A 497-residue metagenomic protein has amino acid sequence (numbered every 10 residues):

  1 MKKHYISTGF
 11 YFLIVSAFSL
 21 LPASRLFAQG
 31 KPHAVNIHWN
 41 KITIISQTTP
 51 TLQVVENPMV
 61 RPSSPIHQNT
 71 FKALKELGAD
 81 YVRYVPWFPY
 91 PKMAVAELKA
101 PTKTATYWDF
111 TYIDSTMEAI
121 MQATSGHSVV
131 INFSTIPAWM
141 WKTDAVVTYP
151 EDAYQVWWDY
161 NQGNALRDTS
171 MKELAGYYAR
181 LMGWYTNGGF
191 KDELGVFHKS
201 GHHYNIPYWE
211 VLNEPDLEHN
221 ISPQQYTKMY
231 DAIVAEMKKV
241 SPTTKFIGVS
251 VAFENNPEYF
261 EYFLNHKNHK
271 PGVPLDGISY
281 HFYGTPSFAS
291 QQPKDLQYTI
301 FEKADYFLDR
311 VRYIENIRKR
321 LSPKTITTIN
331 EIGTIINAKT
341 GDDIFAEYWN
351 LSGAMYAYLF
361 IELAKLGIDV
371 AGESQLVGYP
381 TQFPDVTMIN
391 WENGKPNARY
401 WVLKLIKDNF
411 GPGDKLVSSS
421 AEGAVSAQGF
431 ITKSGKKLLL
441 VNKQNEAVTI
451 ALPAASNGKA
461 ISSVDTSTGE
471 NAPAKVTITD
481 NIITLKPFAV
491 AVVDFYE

Functional and structural regions predicted by a protein language model:
M1-Q29: Bacterial Sec-dependent N-terminal signal peptides
A28-A73, L77: Mature N-terminal, pre-catalytic/accessory segment of carbohydrate-active enzymes
R61-L74, P257-K267, G353-F360: Short, acidic/polar
L77-I300: Substrate-binding cleft and catalytic face of glycoside hydrolase catalytic domains, especially the flexible beta-alpha
T285-T340: Glycoside hydrolase catalytic-domain groove-lining segments
I329-D408, D414-A424: Aromatic/acidic polysaccharide-binding cleft in carbohydrate-active enzymes
E422-N457, V464-T466, F488-V492: Carbohydrate-binding surface patches
K475-E497: C-terminal beta-strand-rich structural cap/linker in extracellular carbohydrate-active enzymes
